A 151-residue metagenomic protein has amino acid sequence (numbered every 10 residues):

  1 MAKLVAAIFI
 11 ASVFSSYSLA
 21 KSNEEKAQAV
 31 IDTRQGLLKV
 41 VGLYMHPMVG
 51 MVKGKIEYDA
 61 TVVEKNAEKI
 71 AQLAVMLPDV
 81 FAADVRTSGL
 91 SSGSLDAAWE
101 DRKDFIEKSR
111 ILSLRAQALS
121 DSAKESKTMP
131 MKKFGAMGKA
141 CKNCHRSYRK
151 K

Functional and structural regions predicted by a protein language model:
A2-A6, L19: Domain-scale selection of a single, long terminal region that carries the protein's primary operational module
V5-V13: Bacterial N-terminal signal peptides
S15-S18, S22: N-terminal signal peptide c-region/cleavage motif recognized by signal peptidases
E25: Acidic, metal-dependent phosphodiester-chemistry machinery of nucleic-acid enzymes
Q28-K151: Sequence context surrounding c-type heme c attachment/ligation sites in exported
